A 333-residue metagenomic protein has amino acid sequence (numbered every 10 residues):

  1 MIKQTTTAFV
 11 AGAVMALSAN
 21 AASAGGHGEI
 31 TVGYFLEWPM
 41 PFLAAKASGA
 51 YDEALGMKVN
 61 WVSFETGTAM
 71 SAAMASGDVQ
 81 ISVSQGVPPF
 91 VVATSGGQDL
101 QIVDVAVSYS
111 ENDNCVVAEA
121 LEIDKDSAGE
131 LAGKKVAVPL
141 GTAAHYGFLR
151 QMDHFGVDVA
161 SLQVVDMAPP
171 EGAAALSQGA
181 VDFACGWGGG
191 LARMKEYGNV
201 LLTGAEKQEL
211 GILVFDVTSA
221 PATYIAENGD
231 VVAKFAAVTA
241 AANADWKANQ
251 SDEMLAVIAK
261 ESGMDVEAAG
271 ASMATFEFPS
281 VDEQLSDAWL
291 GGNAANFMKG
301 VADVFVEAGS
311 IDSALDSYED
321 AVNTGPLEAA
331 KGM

Functional and structural regions predicted by a protein language model:
M1-F9: Bacterial N-terminal signal peptides that target proteins for export
A8-S18: Bacterial N-terminal signal peptides
N20-A24: Sec/Tat signal peptide C-region and signal peptidase I cleavage site
G25-V157, Q163-D166, D182-G188: Short, glycine-/small- and polar/acidic-enriched structural segments that line small-molecule recognition paths
P88, E171-S262: Pocket-lining segment of extracytoplasmic ligand-binding domains
L100-S108, L162-V165, G198-L213: Short beta-strand->loop
E227-S310: Secondary-structure end/capping motifs
M298-M333: Conserved C-terminal helix/tail region of periplasmic/extracytoplasmic solute-binding proteins
